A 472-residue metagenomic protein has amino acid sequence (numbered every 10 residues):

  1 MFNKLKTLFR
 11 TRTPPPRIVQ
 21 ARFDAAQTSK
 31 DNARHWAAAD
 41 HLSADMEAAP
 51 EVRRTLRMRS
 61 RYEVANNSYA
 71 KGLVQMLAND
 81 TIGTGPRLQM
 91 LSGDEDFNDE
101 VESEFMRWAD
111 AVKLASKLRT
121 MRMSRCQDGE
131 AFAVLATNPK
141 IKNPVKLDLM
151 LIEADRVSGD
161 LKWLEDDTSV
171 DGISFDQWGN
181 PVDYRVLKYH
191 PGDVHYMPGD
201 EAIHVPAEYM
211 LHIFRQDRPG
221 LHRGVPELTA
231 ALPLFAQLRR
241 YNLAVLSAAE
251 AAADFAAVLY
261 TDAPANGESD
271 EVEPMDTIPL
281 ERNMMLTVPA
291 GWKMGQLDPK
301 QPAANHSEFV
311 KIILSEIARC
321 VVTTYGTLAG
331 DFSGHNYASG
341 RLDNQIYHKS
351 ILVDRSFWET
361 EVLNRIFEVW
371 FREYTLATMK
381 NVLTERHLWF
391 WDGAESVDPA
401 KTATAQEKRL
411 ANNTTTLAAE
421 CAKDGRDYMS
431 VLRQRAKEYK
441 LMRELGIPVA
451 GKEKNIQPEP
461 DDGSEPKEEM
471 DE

Functional and structural regions predicted by a protein language model:
M1-P86, E468-E472: N-terminal-proximal low-complexity accessory segments that begin disordered and transition into the first
F2-R12, R341-L342, E361-F371, T375-W389 (+1 more regions): C-terminal anchoring/interaction modules
R61-Q216, R409: Structured, mid-chain assembly/scaffold modules that mediate subunit interfaces within large macromolecular complexes
L88, S92-S103, L286-K401: Surface-exposed loop-to-helix/strand elements on domain peripheries
M121-R122, A136, A248-D254, L328-F332 (+3 more regions): Short coil/turn segments at secondary-structure boundaries
G179, I317, E420: Acidic/polar, glycine-anchored loop/turn motif associated with catalytic or activation segments that engage anionic
R185-H190, Y325-G326, R426-R433: Short amphipathic alpha-helical segments with coiled-coil-like heptad repeat character
Y209-L342, H387, P458-D462: Extended, charged amphipathic alpha-helical segments
